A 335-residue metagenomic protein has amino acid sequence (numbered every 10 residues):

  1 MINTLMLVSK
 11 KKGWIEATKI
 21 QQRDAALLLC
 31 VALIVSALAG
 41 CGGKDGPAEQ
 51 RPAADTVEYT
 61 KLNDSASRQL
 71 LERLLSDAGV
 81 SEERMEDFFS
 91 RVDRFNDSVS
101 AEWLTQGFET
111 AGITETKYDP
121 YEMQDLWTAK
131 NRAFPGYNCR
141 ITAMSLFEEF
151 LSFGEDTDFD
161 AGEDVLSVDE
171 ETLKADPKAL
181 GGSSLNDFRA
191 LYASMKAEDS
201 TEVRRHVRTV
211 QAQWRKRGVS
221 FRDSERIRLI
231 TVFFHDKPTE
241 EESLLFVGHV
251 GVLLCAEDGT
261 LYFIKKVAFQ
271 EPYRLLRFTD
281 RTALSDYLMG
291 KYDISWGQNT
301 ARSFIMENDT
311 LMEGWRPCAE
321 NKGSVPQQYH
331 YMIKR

Functional and structural regions predicted by a protein language model:
K10-L28: Bacterial N-terminal signal peptides that target proteins for export
L29-V35: Hydrophobic helical h-region of N-terminal Sec-dependent signal peptides in bacterial secretory/periplasmic proteins
A37-G40: C-terminal motif of bacterial Sec signal peptides marking the signal peptidase cleavage site
G42-K44: Bacterial signal peptide processing site
G46-K61: N-terminal, intrinsically disordered, polar/charged segments of Gram-positive cell-envelope systems that serve as
L70, L74-D236, L244-G248, C255-A268: Acidic/His-rich structured neighborhood in mature extracellular/periplasmic domains
F263-K266, T279-R335: Low-complexity, Gly/Ser/Thr/Pro-rich intrinsically disordered linker/tail segments
E271-R281: A short, polar/proline- and glycine-enriched secondary-structure boundary/capping micro-motif
